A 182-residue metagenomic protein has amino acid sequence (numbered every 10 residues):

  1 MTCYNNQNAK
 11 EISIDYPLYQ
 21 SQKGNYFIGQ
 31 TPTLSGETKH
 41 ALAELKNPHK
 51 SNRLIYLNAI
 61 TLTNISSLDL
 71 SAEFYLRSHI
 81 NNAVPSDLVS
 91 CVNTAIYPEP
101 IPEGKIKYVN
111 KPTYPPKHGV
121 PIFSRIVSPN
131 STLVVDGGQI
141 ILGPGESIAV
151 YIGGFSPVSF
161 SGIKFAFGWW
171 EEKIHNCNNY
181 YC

Functional and structural regions predicted by a protein language model:
M1-C182: Beta-strand-centric surfaces of beta-sandwich/beta-rich domains
